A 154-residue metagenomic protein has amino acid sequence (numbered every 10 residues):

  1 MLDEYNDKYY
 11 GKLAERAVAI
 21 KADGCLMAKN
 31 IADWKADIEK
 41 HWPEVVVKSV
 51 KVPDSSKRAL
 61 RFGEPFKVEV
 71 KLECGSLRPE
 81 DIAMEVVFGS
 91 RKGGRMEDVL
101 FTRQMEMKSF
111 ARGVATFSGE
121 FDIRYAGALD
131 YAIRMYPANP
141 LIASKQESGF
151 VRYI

Functional and structural regions predicted by a protein language model:
M1-D81, N139: C-terminal amphipathic helix plus adjacent low-complexity, charged tail appended to glycosyltransferase catalytic
K67, A128-A132: Short, conserved beta-strand segments of beta-strand-rich sandwich/propeller modules, principally
E69-E73, E85-V87, E120, R134-Y136: Residue-level recognition of well-ordered beta-strand positions that form the cores of beta-sheet-rich folds across
G75, E120-A128: Short, surface-exposed loop/turn segments at beta-strand-coil junctions that are enriched for proline with nearby
V87-G94, A138: Change "in extracellular beta-sheet-rich domains … of secreted and cell-surface proteins" to "in beta-sheet-rich domains
R95-F110: Solvent-exposed serine/threonine-rich low-complexity stretches and specific carbohydrate-binding patches
K108-E120: Aromatic sugar-binding surface patches on proteins that engage polysaccharides or sugar-phosphate polymers
Y125, Y136-E147: Short acidic/polar inter-strand loop motif in beta-rich domains
